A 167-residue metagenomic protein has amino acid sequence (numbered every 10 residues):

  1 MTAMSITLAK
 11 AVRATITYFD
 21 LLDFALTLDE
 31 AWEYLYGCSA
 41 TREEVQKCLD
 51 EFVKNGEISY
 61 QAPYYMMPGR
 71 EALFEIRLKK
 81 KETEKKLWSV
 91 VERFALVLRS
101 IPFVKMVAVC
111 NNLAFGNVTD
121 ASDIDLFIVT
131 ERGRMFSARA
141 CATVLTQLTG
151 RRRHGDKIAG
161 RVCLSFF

Functional and structural regions predicted by a protein language model:
A3-V107: Helical scaffold of the NTase/Pol beta-like nucleotidyltransferase catalytic core
D29, Y36, M106, E131-S137 (+1 more regions): Intrinsically disordered, low-complexity Ser/Thr/Pro/Gly-rich regulatory segments
T41-E43, M135-A138: Short, conserved charged micro-motifs
F94-L96, V109-N117, R151-G155: Catalytic micro-motifs at enzyme active sites that drive phosphoryl/nucleotidyl and oxygen chemistry
I101-F103, V109-L113, T143: A contiguous catalytic/ligand-binding core that recognizes phosphate-bearing ligands
M106-V109, S165-F167: A structural signal for short, well-ordered beta-strand segments and their strand-loop junctions that often border
N111, F115-S137: Catalytic metal-binding acidic patch
A142-F167: Conserved catalytic core of two-metal-ion nucleotidyltransferases
